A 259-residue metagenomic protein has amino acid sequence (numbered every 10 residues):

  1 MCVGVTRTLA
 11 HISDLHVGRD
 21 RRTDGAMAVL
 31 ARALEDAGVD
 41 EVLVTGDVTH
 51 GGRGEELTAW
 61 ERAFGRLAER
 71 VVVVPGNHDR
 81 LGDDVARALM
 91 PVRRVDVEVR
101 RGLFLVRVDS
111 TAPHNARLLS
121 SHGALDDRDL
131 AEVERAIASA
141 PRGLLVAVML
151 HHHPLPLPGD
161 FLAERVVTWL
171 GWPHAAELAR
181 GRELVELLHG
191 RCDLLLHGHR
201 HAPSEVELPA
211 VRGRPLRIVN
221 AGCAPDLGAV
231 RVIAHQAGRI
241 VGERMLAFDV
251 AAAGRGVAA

Functional and structural regions predicted by a protein language model:
M1-A59: N-terminal active-site segment of His-dependent metallophosphoesterases
T6, I12, A202-A259: Binuclear metal-dependent phosphoesterase catalytic core
T6, V39, A68, P141-L145 (+3 more regions): A general structural motif
T6-H16, G102-A116, A147-H151, L216-A224: Active-site-proximal beta-strand elements of phosphoester/diester hydrolases
D14, V42, D47, W60 (+6 more regions): Divalent metal-coordination and catalytic microenvironments
G18-R21, H50-E55, N77-V85, P113-L118 (+3 more regions): Active-site environment of divalent metal-dependent phosphoester hydrolases
L34-E41, S120-P209: His/acidic metal-ligating clusters that form di-metal
E56-R142, V211-V219, V232: Extended active-site neighborhood of metal-dependent phosphoesterases/phosphodiesterases
